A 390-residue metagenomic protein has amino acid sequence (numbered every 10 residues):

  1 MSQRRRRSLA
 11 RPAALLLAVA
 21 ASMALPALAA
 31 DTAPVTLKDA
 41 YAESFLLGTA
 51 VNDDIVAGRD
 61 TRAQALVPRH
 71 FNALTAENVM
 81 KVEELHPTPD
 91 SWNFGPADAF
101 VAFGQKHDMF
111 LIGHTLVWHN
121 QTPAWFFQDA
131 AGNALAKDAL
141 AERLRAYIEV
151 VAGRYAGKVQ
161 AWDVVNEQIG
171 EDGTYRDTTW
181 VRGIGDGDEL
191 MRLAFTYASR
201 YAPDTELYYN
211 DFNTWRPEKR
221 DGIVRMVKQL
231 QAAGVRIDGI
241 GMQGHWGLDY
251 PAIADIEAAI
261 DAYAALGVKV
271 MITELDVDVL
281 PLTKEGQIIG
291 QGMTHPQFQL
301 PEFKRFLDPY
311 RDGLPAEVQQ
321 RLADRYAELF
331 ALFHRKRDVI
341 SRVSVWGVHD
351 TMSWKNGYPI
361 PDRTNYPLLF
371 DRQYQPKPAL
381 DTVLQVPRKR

Functional and structural regions predicted by a protein language model:
A13-A24: Bacterial N-terminal signal peptides
D31-A73, E77: Boundary/entry segment of secreted carbohydrate-active catalytic domains
A33-L37, W125, R154, D163-D188 (+6 more regions): Aromatic-rich peripheral "rim/lid" segments of glycoside hydrolase catalytic domains that contact and position glycan
V35, A73-P87, P96-W215, P281: Substrate-binding cleft and catalytic face of glycoside hydrolase catalytic domains, especially the flexible beta-alpha
K38-A42, T61-N72, D98-F110, A152-A156 (+4 more regions): Acidic (Asp/Glu)-rich catalytic clusters
L47-V51, N72-A76, L111-T115, Q160 (+5 more regions): Hydrophobic faces of well-ordered beta-strands that scaffold small-molecule active sites in alpha/beta enzyme cores
A50-T61, V82-G95, I169-T174, N213-G222 (+3 more regions): Acidic-and-aromatic substrate-binding clefts and catalytic sites of carbohydrate-active enzymes
D54-R69, R143-V151, E218-L230, Y326-L332: Short, acidic/polar
